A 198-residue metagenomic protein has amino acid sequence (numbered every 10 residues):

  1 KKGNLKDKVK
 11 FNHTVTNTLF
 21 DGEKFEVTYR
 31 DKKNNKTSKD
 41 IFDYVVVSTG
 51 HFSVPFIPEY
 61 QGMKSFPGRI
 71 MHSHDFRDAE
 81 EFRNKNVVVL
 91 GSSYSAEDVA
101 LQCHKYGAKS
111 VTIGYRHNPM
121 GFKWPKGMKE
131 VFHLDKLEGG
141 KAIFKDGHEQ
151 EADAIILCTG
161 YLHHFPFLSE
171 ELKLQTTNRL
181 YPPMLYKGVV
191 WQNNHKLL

Functional and structural regions predicted by a protein language model:
K1-Y44, T49: Feature captures the FAD/FMN-dependent oxidoreductase FAD-binding
K6, H13, N17, D40 (+2 more regions): A Rossmann-like FAD-binding core segment of flavoenzymes
K10, G22, T37, F66 (+5 more regions): Eukaryote-biased feature marking scaffold/signaling PDZ-domain proteins and nuclear chromatin regulators
E26, R30, P67-H74, K136-A142 (+1 more regions): Short gly/ser/thr-rich secondary-structure transition/capping motifs
D31, G50-H51, D75, I156 (+1 more regions): Short glycine-/small-residue-rich Rossmann-like dinucleotide-binding loops
V47-Y106, T112-I113, W124-E130, N178-K187 (+1 more regions): Glycine-rich dinucleotide-binding loop and its adjacent helix/turn
